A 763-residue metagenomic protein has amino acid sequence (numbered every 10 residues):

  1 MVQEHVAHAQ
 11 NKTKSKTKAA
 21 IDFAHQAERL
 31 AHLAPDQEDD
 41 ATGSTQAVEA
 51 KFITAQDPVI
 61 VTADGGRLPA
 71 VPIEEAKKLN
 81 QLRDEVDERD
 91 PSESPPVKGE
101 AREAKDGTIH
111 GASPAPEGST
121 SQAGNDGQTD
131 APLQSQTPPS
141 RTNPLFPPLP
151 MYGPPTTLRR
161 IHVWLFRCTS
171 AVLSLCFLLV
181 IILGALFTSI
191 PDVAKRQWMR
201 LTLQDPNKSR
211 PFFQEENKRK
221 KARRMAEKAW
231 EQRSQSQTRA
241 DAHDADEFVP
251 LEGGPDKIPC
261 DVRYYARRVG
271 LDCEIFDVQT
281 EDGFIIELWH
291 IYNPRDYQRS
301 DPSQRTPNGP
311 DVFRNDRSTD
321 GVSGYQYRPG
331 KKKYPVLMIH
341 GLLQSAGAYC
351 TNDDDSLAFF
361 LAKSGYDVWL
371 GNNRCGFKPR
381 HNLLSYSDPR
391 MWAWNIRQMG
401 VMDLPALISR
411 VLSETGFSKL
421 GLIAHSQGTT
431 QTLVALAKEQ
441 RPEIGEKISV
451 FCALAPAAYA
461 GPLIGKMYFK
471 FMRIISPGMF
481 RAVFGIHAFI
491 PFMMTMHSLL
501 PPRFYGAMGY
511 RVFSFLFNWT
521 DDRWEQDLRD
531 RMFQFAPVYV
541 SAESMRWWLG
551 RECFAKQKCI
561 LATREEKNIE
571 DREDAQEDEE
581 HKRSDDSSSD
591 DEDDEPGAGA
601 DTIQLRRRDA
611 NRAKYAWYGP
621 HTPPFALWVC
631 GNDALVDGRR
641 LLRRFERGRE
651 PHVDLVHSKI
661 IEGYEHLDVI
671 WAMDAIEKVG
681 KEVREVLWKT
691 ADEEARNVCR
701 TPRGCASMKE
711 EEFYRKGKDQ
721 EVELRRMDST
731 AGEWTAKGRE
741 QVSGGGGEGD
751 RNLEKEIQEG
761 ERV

Functional and structural regions predicted by a protein language model:
M1-D205: Long, serine/threonine/proline-rich intrinsically disordered regions in eukaryotic cortical polarity
T142-Q204, S413-S418, T430-R583, K755 (+1 more regions): Alpha/beta-hydrolase-fold enzymes
T157, C168-A171, L175, L179 (+1 more regions): Catalytic-loop region of hydrolases
D241, L251-G254, P259-Y265, Q279-Y386 (+1 more regions): Short, surface-exposed "cap/lid" segments of acyl-processing enzymes
I339-R374, K378-P491, T495, C630-D633 (+1 more regions): Serine-dependent carboxylesterase/thioesterase catalytic core of lipase-like alpha/beta-hydrolase/SGNH enzymes
H621, A626-V629, D633: Short beta-strand/loop motif that positions the catalytic acidic residue of the alpha/beta-hydrolase fold
A634-R640: Conserved alpha/beta-hydrolase "acid-adjacent" motif
F645-E646, H652-V763: Catalytic active-site module of serine/aspartate enzymes centered on a nucleophile-bearing elbow/loop
